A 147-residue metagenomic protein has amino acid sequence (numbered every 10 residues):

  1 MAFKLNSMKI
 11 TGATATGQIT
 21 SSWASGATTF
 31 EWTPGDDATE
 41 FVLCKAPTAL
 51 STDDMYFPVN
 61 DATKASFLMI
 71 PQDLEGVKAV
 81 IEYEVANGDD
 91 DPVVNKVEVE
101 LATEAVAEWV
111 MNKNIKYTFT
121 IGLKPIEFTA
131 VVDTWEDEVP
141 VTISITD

Functional and structural regions predicted by a protein language model:
M1-M111, T142-D147: Tryptophan-paired
N114, F119-D147: Intrinsically disordered, low-complexity repeat and linker tracts
